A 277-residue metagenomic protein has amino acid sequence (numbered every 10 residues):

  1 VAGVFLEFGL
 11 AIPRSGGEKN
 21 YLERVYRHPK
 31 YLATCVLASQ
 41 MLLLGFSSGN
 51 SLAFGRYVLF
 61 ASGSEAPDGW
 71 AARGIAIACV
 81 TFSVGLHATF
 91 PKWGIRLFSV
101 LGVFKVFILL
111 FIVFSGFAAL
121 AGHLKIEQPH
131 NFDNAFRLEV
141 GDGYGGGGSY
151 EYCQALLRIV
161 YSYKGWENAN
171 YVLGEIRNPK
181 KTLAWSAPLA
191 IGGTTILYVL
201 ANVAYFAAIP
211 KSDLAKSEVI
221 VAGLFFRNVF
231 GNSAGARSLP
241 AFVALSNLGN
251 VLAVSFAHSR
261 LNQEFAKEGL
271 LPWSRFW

Functional and structural regions predicted by a protein language model:
A2-V80, V84, N247-L261: Hydrophobic transmembrane alpha-helices that form the core helical bundles of multi-pass secondary transporters
G3-G9, G55-S62, G85-K92, F111-A121 (+3 more regions): Structural signature of transmembrane alpha-helix termini at the membrane-water interface
L10, G17-R27, R96-S99, Y171-W185 (+2 more regions): Short amphipathic alpha-helical coupling elements at transmembrane boundaries
E18-H28, F60, I191-L252, L271-W277: TM-loop-TM module centered on a large, flexible mid-protein loop between adjacent transmembrane helices in multi-pass
H28-Q40, P67-A71, P179-A190, R237 (+1 more regions): Membrane-interface alpha-helices at helix entry/exit sites of multi-pass transporters
V58-A71, L86, P91, F117-G146 (+2 more regions): Extracellular/lumenal inter-transmembrane loop segments of multi-pass membrane transporters
A72-N134, K164, A187-I191: Membrane-interface loop-to-helix entry segments
R137-I196, A201-A204, A208, A234-S255: Hydrophobic, membrane-embedded alpha-helices of multi-pass small-molecule transporters
